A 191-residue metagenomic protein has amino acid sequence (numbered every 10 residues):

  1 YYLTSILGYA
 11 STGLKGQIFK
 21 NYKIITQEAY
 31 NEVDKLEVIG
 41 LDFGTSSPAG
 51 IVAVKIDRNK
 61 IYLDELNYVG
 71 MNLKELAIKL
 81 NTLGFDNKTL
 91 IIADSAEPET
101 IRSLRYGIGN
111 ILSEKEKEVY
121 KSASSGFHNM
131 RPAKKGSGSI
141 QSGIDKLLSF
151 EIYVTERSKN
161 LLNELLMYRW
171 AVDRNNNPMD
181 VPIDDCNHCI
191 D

Functional and structural regions predicted by a protein language model:
Y1-L41: ATPase catalytic-site recognition across NTP-hydrolyzing enzymes
S11, T45-S46, E97-E99: Short, solvent-exposed loop/turn segments at secondary-structure junctions
V33-K35, T45-P48, F85-N87, L148: Short, well-ordered loop/turn elements at secondary-structure boundaries
L36-L41, T45-V52, D64-E65: A conserved active-site cap/scaffold subdomain adjacent to cofactor or substrate pockets
D42, D94, D191: Acidic active-site catalytic centers that drive phospho-/nucleotidyl reactions and related ester hydrolyses
A49, T89, I190: Residue-level detector of short, conserved catalytic/binding motifs and their immediate flanks
V52-V181: Mg2+-dependent endonuclease catalytic cores in nucleic-acid-processing enzymes, primarily RNase H-like
P182-D191: Acidic, Mg2+-coordinating catalytic module of metal-dependent nucleases/exonucleases that use a two-metal-ion mechanism
